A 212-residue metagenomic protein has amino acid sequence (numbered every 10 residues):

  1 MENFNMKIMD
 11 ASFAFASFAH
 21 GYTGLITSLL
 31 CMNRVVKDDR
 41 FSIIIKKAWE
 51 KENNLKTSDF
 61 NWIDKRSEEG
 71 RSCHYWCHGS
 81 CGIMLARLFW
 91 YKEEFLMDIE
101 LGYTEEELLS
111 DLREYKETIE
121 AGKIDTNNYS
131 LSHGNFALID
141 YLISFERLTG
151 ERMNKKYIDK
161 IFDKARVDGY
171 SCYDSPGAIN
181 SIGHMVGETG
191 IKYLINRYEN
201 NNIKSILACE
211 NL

Functional and structural regions predicted by a protein language model:
M1-A16, N53-H74, L112-H133, K164-S181: Glycine- and aromatic-rich loop/turn segments at beta-sheet edges
M1-I43: Solenoidal tandem-repeat scaffolds enriched in leucines and small polar residues
A14, K37-F41, M97, L101 (+2 more regions): Residue-level recognition of alpha-helical structural elements
G21-G24, G79-G82, G134-A137, G187-G190: Periodic glycine anchor positions in long extracellular repeat architectures
L25-W76, S80-A86: Acidic, glycine-rich loop-and-beta core segments that form the ion-binding/anion-interacting portion of active sites
C31, A86-G102, S110, E114 (+6 more regions): Terminal, non-catalytic domain-edge segments
R40-I44, N61-D64, E93-E107, Y129-S132: Short acidic alpha-helical/loop segments enriched in Asp/Glu that coordinate divalent cations
W76-H78, M84, I124-L148: An internal, amphipathic alpha-helical element
